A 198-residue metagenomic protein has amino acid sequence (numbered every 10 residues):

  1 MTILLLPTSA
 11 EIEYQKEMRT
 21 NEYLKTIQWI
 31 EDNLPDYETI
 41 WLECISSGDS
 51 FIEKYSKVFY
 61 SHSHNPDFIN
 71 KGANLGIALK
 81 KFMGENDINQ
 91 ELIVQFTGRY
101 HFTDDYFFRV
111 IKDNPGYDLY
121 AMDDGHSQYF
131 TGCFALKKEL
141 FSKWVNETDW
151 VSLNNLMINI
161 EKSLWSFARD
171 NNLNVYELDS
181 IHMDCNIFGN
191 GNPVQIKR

Functional and structural regions predicted by a protein language model:
M1-R198: ER/Golgi luminal nucleotide-sugar-dependent glycosyltransferases, focusing on the catalytic module
